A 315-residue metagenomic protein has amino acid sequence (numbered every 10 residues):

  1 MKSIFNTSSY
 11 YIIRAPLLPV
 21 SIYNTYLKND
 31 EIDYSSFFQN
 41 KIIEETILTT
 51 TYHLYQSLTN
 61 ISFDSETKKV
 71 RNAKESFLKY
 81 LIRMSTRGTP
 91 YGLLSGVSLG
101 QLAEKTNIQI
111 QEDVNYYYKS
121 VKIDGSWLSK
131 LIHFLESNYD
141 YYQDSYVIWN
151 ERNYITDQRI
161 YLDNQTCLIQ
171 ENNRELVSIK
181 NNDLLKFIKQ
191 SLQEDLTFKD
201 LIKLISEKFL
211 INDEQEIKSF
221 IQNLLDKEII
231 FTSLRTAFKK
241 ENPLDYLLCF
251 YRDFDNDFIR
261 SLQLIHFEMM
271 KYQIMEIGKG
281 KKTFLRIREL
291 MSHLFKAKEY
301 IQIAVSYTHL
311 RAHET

Functional and structural regions predicted by a protein language model:
M1-V121, D183, K218-R311: Type-3 copper protein
I123-N173: Long, low-complexity, charged/polar intrinsically disordered regions in eukaryotic proteins
E175-N182: Low-complexity, glycine/alanine/valine/leucine- and proline-rich hydrophobic stretches
L184-L192: Positively charged, polyanion-binding regions of nucleic-acid-associated proteins
D195-I205: Short acidic, hydrophobic short linear motifs in intrinsically disordered regions
E207-E216: Short, positively charged loop/turn segments that connect secondary-structure elements
